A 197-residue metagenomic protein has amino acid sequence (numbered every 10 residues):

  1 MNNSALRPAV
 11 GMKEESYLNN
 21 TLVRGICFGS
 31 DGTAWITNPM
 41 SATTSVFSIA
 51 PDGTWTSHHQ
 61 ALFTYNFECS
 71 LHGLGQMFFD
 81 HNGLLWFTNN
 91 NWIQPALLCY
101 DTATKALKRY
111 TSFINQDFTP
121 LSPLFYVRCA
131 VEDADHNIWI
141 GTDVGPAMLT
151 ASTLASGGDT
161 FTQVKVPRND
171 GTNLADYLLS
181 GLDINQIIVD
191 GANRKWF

Functional and structural regions predicted by a protein language model:
M1-F197: Carboxylate-rich, polar loop motifs that coordinate divalent cations or form catalytic acidic clusters
